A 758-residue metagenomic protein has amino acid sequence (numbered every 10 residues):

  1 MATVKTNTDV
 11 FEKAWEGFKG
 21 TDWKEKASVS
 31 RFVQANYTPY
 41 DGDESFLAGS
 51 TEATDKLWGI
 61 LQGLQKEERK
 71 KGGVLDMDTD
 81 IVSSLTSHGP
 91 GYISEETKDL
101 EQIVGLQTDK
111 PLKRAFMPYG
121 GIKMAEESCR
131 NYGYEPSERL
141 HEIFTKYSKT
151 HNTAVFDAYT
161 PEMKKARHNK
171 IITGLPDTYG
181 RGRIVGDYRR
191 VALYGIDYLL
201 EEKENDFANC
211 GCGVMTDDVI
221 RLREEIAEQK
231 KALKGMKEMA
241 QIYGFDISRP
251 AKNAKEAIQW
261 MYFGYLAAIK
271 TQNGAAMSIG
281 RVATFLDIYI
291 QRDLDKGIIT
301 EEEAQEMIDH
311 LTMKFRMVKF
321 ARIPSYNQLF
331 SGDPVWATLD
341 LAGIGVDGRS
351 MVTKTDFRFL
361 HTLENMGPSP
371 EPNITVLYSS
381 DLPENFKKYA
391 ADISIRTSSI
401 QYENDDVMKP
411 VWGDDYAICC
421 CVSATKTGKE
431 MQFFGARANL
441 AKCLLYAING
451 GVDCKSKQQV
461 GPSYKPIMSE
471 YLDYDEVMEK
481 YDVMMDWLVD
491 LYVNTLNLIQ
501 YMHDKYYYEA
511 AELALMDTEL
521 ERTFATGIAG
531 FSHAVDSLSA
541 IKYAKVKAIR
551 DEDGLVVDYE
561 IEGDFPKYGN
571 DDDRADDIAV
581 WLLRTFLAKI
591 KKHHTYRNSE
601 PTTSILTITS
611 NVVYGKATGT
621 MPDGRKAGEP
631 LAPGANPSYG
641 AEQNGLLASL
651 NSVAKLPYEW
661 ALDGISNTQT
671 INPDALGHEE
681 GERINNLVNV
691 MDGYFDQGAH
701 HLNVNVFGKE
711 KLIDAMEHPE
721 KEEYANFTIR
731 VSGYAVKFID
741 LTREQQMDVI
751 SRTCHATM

Functional and structural regions predicted by a protein language model:
A2-M758: Conserved catalytic cores of very large enzyme subunits
